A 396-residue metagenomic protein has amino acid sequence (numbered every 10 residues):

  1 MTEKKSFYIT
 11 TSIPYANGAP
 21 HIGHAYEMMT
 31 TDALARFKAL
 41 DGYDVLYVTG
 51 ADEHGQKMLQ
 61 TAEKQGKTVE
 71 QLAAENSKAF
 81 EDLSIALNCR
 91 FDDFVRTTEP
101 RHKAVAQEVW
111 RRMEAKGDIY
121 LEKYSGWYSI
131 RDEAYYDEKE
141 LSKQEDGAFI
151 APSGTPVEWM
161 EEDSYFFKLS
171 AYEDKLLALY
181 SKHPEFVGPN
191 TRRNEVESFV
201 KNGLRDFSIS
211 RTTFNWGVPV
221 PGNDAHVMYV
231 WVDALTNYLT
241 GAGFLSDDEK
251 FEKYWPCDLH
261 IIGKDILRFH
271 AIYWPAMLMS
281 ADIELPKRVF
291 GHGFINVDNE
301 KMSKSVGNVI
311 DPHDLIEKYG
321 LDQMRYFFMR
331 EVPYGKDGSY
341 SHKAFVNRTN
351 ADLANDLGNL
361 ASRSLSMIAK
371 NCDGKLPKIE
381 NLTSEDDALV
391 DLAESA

Functional and structural regions predicted by a protein language model:
T2-Y43, V48-T49, R101-V105, Y124 (+2 more regions): Structured secondary-structure scaffolds
A51-K57: Short, charge-patterned binding micro-sites
D52, C372-S395: Acidic, turn-prone loop/beta-hairpin segments
T61-A74: A charged helix-plus-loop insertion that forms the helical arch/lid used to bind and gate nucleic-acid substrates
A73-D92: A glycine-rich helix N-cap at a beta->alpha junction
T98-D118, Y128: Feature captures the FAD/FMN-dependent oxidoreductase FAD-binding
K123-S125, Q144-G147: Short metal-coordination and nucleic-acid-contact micro-motifs, chiefly zinc-binding Cys/His arrays
S129-D132, F149-S153: Short cysteine-rich clusters marking metal-coordination/redox-active sites
